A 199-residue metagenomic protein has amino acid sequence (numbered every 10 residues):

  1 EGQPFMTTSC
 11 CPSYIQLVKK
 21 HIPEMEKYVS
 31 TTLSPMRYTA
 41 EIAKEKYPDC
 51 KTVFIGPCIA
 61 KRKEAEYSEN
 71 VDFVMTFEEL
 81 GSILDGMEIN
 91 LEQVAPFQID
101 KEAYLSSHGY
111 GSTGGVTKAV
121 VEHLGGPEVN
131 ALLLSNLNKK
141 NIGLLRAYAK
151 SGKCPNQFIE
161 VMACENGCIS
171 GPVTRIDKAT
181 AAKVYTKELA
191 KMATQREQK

Functional and structural regions predicted by a protein language model:
E1-K199: Iron-sulfur-associated redox domains of electron-transfer enzymes in respiratory and anaerobic energy metabolism
